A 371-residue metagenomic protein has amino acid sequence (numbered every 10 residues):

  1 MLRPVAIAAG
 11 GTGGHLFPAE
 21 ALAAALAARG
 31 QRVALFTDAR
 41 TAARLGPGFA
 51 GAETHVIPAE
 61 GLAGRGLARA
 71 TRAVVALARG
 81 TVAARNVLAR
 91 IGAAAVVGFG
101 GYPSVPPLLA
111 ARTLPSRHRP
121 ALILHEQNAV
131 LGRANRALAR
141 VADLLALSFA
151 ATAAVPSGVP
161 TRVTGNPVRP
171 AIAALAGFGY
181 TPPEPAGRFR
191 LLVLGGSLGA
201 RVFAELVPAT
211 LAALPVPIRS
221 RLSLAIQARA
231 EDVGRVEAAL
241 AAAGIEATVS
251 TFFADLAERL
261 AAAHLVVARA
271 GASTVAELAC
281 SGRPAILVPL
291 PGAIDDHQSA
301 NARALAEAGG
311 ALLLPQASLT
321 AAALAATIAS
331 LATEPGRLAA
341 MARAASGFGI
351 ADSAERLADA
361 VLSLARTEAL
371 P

Functional and structural regions predicted by a protein language model:
L2-G10, A24-R79, T164, A230-D232 (+1 more regions): Conserved nucleotide-sugar phosphate-binding/catalytic loop shared by glycosyltransferases and other
H15-A27: Short amphipathic alpha-helix
A23-A24, L35-G51, G177-V266, S299-R303 (+2 more regions): Donor-nucleotide binding loops and adjacent catalytic segments primarily of GT-B fold Leloir glycosyltransferases
R32, R40, A52, L114-G177: Active-site-proximal region of nucleotide-activated glycan assembly enzymes, centered on histidine/acidic-rich loops
G51, A83-V96, S104-I123, R136-V141: Glycosyltransferases and closely related glycan-assembly transferases that use nucleotide-activated donors
A94, A261-A276, R283-P284: Acidic donor-binding loop of glycosyltransferase active sites
R337-A351: A short, well-ordered alpha-helix in the C-terminal region of glycosyltransferases
I350-P371: C-terminal alpha-helical cap of glycosyltransferases
